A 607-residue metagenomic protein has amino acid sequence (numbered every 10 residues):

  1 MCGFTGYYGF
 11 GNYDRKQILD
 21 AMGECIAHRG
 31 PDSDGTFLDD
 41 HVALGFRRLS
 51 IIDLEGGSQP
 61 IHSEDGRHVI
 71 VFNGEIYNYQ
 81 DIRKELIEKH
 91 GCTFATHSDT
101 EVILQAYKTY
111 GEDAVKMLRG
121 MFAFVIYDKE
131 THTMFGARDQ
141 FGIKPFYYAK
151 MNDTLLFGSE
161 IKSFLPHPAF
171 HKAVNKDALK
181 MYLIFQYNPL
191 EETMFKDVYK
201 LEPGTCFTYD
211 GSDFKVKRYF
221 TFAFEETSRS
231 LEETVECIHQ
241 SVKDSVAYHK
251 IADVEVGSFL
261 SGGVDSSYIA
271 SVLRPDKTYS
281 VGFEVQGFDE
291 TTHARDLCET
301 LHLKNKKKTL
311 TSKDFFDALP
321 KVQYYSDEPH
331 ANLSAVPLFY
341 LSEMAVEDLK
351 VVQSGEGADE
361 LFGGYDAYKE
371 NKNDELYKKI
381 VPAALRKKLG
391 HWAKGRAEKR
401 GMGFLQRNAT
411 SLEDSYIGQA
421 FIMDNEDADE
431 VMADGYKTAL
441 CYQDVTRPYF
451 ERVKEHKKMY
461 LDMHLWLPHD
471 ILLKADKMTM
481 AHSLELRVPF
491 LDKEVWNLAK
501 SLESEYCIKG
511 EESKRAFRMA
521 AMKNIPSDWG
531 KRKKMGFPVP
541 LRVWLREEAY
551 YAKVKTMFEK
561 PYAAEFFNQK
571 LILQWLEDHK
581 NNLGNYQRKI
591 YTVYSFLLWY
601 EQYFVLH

Functional and structural regions predicted by a protein language model:
M1-P320, Y324-S326, L338, S342 (+3 more regions): Cysteine-centered catalytic environments shared across enzyme families
Y8-Q17, E88-H90, E130-L155, F224-L440 (+5 more regions): ATP-dependent adenylate-handling active sites, centered on carboxylate activation for C-N bond formation
T36, S98-V102, S513-A520, K533-R542: Polar, surface-exposed loop/tail segments that function as active-site lids or cofactor/substrate-recognition elements
C92-S98, V115, A169-K176, E233 (+5 more regions): Structural motif
T93-A95, R487-L491, A563-F567: A Lys/Arg-rich helix-loop hairpin that forms a DNA/phosphate-binding surface
D429-Y460: Glycine/proline-rich, flexible active-site/cofactor-binding loop segments that harbor closely spaced acidic
L467: Phosphate/pyrophosphate-binding loops and the adjoining catalytic core of nucleotide-dependent enzymes
I525-L583: PAPS-dependent sulfotransferase catalytic core
